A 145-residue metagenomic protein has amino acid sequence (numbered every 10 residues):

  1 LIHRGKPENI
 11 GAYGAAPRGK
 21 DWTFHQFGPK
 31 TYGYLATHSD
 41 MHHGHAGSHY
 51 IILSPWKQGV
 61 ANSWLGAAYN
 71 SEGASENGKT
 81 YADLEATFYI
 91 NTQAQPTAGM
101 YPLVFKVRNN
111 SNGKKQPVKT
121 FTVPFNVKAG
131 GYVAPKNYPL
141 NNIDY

Functional and structural regions predicted by a protein language model:
L1-F24: Short N-terminal edge-element motif at the start of the domain
L1-I2, G33-L35, Y50-I52: Ordered hydrophobic segments in well-structured contexts
A16-G33, A86-A98: Structural signature of eukaryotic scaffold interfaces centered on beta-propeller domains
L35-A36, F105: Residue position within the beta-strands of beta-propeller blades
H38-D40: A mature extracytoplasmic/lumenal domain signature
H42, G47-Y145: Acidic, small-residue rich beta-repeat scaffolds with periodic aromatic anchors
